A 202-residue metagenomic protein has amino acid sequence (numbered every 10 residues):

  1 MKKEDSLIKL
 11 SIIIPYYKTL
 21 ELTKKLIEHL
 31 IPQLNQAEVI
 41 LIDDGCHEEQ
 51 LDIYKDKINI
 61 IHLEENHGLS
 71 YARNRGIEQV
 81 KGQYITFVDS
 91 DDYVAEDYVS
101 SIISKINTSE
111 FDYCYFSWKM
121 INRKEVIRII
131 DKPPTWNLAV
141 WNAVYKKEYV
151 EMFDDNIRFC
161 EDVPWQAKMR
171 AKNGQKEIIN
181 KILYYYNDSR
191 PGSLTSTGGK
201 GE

Functional and structural regions predicted by a protein language model:
I8-S11, E38, P164: Cell-envelope/extracellular polymer assembly enzymes that use nucleotide-activated donors
T19-P32: Short, well-formed alpha-helical segments that are part of the catalytic scaffolds of diverse glycosyltransferases
L22-K24, H47-K55, Y93, D97: Acidic helix N-cap motif at the loop->helix transition within catalytic regions of sugar-transfer enzymes
H29, D43-L51, E65, D89: A conserved acidic beta->alpha catalytic loop
L63-V80: Glycine-rich, basic loop-to-helix element that forms the pyrophosphate-binding segment of sugar-nucleotide handling
I85: Short aromatic/hydrophobic "clamp" motif used to bind/position activated sugar donors
D97-I127: Conserved donor NDP-sugar-binding/catalytic core segment of glycosyltransferases
D131-G201: Conserved nucleotide-sugar donor-binding catalytic segment
